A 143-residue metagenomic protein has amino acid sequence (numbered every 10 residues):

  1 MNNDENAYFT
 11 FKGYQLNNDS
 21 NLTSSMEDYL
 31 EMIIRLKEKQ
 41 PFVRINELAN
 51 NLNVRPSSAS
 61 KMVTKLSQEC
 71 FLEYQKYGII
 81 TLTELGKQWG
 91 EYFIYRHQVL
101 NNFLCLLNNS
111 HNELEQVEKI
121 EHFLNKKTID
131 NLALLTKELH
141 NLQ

Functional and structural regions predicted by a protein language model:
M1-N2, E115-Q143: C-terminal regulatory/oligomerization modules of transcriptional regulators
N6-N21: Short, Lys/Arg-enriched N-terminal segment that forms or immediately precedes the first helix of a structured domain
S20-L30, T83, I94: Short helix-coil-helix linker/hinge
E27-I34, Q88, V99: Pre-recognition alpha-helix immediately N-terminal to the DNA-recognition helix within helix-turn-helix or winged-helix
R35-Q40: Short helix-capping/hinge SLiMs at alpha-helix to coil transitions
I45-I80, E84: Canonical helix-turn-helix DNA-binding module
G78-R96: Basic, amphipathic "hinge/linker" alpha-helix immediately C-terminal to the N-terminal HTH DNA-binding motif
R96-L107, L139: Alpha-helical linker/hinge and terminal dimerization helices associated with HTH transcriptional regulators
